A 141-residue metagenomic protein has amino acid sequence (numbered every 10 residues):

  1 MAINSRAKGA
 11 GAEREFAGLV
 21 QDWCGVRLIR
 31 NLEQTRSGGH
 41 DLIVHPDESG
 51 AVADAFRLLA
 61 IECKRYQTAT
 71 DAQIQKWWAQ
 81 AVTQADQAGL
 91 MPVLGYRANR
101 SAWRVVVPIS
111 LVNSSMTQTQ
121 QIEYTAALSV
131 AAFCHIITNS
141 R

Functional and structural regions predicted by a protein language model:
M1-R141: Catalytic phosphate/metal-binding cores of nucleic-acid and nucleotide-processing enzymes, i.e., regions that mediate
